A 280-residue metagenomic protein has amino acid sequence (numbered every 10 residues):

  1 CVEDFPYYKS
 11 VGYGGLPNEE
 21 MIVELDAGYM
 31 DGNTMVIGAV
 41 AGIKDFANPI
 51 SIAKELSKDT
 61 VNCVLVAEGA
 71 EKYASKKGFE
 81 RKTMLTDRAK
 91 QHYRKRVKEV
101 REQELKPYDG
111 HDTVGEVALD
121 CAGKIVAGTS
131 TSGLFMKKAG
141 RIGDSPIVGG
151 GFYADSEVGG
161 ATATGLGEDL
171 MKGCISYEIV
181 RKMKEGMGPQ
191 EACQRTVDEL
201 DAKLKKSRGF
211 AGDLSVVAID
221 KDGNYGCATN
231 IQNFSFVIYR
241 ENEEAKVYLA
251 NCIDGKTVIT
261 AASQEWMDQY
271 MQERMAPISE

Functional and structural regions predicted by a protein language model:
C1-E280: Alpha/propeptide regions of enzymes that mature by internal proteolysis
